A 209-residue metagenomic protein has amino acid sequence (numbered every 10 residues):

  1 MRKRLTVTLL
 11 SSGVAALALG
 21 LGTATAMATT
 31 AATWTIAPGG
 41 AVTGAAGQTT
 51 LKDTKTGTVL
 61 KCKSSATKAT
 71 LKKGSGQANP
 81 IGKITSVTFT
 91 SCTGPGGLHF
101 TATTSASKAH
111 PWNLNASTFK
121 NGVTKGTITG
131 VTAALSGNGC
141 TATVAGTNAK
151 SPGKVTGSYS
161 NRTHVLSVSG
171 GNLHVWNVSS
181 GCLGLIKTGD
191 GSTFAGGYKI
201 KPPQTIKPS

Functional and structural regions predicted by a protein language model:
M1-A28: Secretory targeting and sorting signals
M1-R2, A106, T205: Generic N-terminal leader/processing signal
L9-L10, V165, K207: Intrinsically disordered, low-complexity segments
V14, T25-M27, S105, V168-S169 (+1 more regions): Intrinsically disordered, low-complexity regions enriched in Ser/Pro/Gly/Gln/His and often acidic
M27-T88, W176-S209: N-terminal segment immediately downstream of the Sec signal-peptide cleavage site in secreted/extracellular proteins
I36, T50-L60, G74, A134-I186: Ser/Thr/Pro/Gly-rich, low-complexity intrinsically disordered stalk/linker tracts of secreted and surface-exposed
A41-Q48, G126-T129, L166-N172: Short, hydrophobic/proline-enriched secondary-structure or compact coil segments at domain edges
S64-N161: Predominantly extracellular/secreted and cell-surface proteins with exposed, flexible low-complexity segments
